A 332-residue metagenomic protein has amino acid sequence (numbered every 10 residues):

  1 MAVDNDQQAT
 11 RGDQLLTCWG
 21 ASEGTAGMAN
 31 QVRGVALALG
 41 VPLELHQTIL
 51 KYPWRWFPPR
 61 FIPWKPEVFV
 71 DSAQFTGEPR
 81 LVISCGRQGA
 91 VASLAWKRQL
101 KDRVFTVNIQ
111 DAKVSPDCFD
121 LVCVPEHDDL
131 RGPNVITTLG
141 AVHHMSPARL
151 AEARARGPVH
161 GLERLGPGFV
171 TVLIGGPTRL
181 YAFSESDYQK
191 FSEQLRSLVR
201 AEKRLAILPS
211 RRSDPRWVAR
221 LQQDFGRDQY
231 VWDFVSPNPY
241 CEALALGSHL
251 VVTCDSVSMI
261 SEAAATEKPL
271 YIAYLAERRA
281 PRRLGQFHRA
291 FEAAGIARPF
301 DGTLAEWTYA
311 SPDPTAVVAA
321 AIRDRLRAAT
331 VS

Functional and structural regions predicted by a protein language model:
M1-Q14: Short, basic, low-complexity termini and linkers enriched in Ser/Thr/Gly/Pro that act as targeting/leader peptides
G20-H143: Active-site and donor-binding regions of nucleotide-sugar-utilizing enzymes
E23-T25, Y240-P281: A donor-sugar binding/catalytic signature common to diverse glycosyltransferases and related nucleotide-sugar
R33-A36, A95-K97, L121, R216-F225 (+1 more regions): Short, aromatic/basic amphipathic alpha-helical patches
P116-S184, F300-P312, A316: A nucleotide-sugar donor-handling region in carbohydrate enzymes
G168, P177-L208: Conserved catalytic-core segment of nucleotide-activated headgroup transferases in glycan assembly
E202-S236: Catalytic donor nucleotide-activated moiety binding site of glycosyltransferases and closely related
L208, H288-S332: Leloir-type glycosyltransferase catalytic cores
